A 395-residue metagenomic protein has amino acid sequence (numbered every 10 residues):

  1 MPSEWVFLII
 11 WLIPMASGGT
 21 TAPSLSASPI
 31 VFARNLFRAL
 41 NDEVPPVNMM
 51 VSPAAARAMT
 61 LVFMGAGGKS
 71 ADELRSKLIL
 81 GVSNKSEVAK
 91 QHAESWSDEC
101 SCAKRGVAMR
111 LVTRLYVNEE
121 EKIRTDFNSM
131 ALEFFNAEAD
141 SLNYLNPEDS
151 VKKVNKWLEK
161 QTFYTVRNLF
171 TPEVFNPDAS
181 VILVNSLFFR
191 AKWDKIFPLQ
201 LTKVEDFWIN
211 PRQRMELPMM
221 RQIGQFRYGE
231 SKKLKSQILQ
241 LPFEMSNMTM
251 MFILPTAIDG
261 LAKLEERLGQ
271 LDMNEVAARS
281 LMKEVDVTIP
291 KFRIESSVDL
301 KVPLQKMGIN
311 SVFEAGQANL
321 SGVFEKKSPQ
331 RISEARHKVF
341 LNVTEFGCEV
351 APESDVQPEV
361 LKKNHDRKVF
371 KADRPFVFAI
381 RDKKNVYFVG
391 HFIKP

Functional and structural regions predicted by a protein language model:
P2-P395: Secretory/exported precursors with cleavable N-terminal leaders
